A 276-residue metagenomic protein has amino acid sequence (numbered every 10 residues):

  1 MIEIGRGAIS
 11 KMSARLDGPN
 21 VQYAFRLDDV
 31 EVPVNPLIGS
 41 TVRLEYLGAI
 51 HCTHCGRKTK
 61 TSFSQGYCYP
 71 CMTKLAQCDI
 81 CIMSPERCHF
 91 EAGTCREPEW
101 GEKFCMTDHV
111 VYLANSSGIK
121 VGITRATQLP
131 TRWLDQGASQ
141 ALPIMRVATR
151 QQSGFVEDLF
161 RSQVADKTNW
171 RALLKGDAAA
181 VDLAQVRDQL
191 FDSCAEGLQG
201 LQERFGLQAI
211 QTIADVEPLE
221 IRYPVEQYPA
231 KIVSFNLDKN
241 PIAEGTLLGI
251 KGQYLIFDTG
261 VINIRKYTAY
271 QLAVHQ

Functional and structural regions predicted by a protein language model:
M1-Q276: Non-catalytic accessory segments flanking enzymatic or RNA/DNA-binding domains
